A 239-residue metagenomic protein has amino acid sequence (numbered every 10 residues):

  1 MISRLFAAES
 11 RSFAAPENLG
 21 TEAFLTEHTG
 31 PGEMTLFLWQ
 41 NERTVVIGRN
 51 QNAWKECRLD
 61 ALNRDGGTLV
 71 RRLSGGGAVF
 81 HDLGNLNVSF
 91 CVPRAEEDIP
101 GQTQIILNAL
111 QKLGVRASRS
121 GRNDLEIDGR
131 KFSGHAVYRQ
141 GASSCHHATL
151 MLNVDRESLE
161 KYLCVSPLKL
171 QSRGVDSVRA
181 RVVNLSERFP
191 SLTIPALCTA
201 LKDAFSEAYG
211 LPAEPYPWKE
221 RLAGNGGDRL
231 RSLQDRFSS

Functional and structural regions predicted by a protein language model:
M1-E97: N-terminal lobe of the biotin/lipoate ligase/transferase fold
G20, F24, G101-N108, K112 (+1 more regions): Long, highly charged amphipathic alpha-helices
Q40-R43, S120-G129: Short, glycine/charge-rich beta-strand/loop segments that flank catalytic centers and engage negatively charged groups
K55-C57, E96-G101, S158, T193-A196: Short, conserved charged micro-motifs
K55-E56, D65-G75, G101-I106, L110-L113 (+1 more regions): Short acidic (Asp/Glu) patches
N85-N123: Contiguous, small/hydrophobic- and glycine-enriched helical/loop subdomains that border and often "cap" functional
L113, S133, G141-S239: Long, positively charged amphipathic alpha-helical accessory segments at protein N-termini or as interdomain linkers
